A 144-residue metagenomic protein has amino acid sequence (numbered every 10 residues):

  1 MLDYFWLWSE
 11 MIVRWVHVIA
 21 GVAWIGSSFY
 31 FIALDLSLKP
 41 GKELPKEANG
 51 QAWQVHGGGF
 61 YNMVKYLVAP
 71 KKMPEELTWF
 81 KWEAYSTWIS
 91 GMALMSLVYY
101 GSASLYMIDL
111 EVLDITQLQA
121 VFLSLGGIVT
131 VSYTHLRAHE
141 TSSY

Functional and structural regions predicted by a protein language model:
M1-W24: Long, highly hydrophobic alpha-helical transmembrane signal-anchor segments
W24, S28-F31, D35-K39, I89 (+2 more regions): Transmembrane-helix bundle segments that line or gate the permeation/cavity pathway in multi-pass membrane proteins
S28-K71: Membrane-interface amphipathic/juxtamembrane segments adjacent to transmembrane helices
V68-S90: Loop-to-transmembrane boundary segments
S96-D109: Membrane-helix interface motif
V112-Q119: Interfacial loop-to-helix junctions that mark the boundaries of transmembrane helices in multi-pass membrane
Q119-L125: Structural signature of hydrophobic alpha-helical transmembrane segments
T134-T141: Conserved small/polar residues in nucleotide/adenosyl-binding loops
